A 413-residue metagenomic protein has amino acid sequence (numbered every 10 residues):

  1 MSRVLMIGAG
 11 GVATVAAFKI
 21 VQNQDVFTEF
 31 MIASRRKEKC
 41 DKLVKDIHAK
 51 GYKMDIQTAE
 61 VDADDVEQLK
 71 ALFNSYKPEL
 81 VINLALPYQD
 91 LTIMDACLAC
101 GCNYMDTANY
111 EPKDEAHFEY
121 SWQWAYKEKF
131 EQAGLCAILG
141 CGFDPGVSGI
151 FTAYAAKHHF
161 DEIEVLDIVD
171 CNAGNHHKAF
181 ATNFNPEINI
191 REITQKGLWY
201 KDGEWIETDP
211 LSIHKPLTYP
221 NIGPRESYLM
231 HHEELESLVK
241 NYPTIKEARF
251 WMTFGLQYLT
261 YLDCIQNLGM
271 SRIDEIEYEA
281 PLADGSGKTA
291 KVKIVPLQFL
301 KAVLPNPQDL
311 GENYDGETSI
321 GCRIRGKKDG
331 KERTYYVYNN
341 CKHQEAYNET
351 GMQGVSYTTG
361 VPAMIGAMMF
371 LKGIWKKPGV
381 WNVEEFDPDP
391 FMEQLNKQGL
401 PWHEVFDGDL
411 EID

Functional and structural regions predicted by a protein language model:
A9-G10: Glycine-rich Rossmann-fold phosphate-binding loop(s) that bind the pyrophosphate of adenine dinucleotide cofactors
A13-T14: N-terminal Rossmann-fold NAD(P) dinucleotide-binding loop
R35-K39: Helix N-cap at the beta1-alpha1 junction of Rossmann-like dinucleotide-binding domains, i.e., the first residues
K50-D65: Rossmann-fold cofactor-recognition segment
A63-K77, Q89: Conserved Rossmann-fold cofactor-binding substructure of NAD(P)-dependent oxidoreductases
A108-L135: Rossmann-fold NAD(P)-binding glycine/threonine-rich loop
K157-D413: C-terminal catalytic/substrate-binding lobe primarily of soluble NAD(P)-dependent oxidoreductases
